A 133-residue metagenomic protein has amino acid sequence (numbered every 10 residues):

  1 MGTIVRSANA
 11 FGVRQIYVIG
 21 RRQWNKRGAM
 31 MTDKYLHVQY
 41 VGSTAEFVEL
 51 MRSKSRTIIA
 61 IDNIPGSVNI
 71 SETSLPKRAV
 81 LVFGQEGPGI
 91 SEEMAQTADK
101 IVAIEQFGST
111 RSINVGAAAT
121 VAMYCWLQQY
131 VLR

Functional and structural regions predicted by a protein language model:
M1-R133: Post-transcriptional modification and biogenesis factors for structured RNAs of the translation apparatus
